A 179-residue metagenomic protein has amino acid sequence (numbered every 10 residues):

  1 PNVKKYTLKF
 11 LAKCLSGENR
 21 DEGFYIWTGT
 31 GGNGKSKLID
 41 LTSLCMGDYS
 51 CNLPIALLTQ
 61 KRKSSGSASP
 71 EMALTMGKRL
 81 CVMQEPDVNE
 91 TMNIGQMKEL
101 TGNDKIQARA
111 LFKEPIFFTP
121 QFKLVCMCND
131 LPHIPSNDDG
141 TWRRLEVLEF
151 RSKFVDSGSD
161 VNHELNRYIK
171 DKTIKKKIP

Functional and structural regions predicted by a protein language model:
P1-E71, T75-G77, E146-L148: P-loop NTPase catalytic core of nucleic-acid-dependent motor ATPases
L15, G47, N93-I116: Conserved catalytic/switch belt of AAA+ P-loop NTPases
P70-M76, A108-M127: AAA+/SF3 P-loop NTPase mechanochemical coupling elements
G77-R79, N103, P120-K123, N129 (+1 more regions): Short glycine-/polar-rich loops that comprise or flank the Walker A/P-loop and associated switch/sensor motifs
G77-T101, I116, I134-T141: Conserved AAA+/SF3 P-loop NTPase catalytic/coupling segment centered on the Walker-B
D87-V88, N129-I134, R151-D156: Conserved nucleotide-binding/hydrolysis micro-motifs of P-loop NTPases
F118-Q121, N137-P179: Phosphate-sensing "switch" segment of ASCE/P-loop ATPases
